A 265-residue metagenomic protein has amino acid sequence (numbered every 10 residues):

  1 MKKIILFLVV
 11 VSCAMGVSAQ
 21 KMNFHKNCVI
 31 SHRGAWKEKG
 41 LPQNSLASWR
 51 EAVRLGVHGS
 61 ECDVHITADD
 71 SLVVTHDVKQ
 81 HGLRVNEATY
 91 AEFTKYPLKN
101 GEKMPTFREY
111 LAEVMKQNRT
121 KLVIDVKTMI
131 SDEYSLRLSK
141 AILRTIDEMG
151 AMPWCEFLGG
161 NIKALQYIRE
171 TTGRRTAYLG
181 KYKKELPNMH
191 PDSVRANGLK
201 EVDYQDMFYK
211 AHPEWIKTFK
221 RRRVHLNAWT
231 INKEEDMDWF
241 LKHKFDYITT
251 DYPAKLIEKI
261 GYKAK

Functional and structural regions predicted by a protein language model:
M1-N23: Bacterial Sec-dependent N-terminal signal peptides
A19-K265: Phosphate-group recognition and catalysis centered on beta-loop-alpha active-site segments
